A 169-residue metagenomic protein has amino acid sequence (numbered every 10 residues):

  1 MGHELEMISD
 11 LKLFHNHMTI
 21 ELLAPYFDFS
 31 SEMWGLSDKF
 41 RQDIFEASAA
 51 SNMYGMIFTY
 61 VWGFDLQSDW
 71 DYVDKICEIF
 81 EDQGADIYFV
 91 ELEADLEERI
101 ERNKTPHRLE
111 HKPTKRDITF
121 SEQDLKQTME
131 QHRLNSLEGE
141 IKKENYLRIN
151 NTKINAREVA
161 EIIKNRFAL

Functional and structural regions predicted by a protein language model:
H3-A49: Conserved substrate/cofactor phosphate-moiety recognition/catalytic segment in nucleotide-dependent phosphotransferases
H17, E93, T152: Residues at the C-termini of beta-strands that transition into short coil/loop
T19-I20, G63-D65, A94-E98: Conserved nucleotide-binding/hydrolysis micro-motifs of P-loop NTPases
L36-E91: Glycine-rich phosphate-binding loop used to anchor ATP phosphates in small-molecule kinases, encompassing both
R41, F45, A156-K164: Short, amphipathic alpha-helical "lid/cap" segments that border enzyme active or binding sites
E81-P106, I149: Conserved phosphate-donor/acceptor-positioning beta-strand/loop module used by diverse small-molecule
E97, T105, L109-V159: Small-molecule kinase domains that catalyze NTP-dependent phosphoryl transfer to phosphate-bearing small molecules
N165-L169: C-terminal accessory "lid"/substrate-recognition subdomains
